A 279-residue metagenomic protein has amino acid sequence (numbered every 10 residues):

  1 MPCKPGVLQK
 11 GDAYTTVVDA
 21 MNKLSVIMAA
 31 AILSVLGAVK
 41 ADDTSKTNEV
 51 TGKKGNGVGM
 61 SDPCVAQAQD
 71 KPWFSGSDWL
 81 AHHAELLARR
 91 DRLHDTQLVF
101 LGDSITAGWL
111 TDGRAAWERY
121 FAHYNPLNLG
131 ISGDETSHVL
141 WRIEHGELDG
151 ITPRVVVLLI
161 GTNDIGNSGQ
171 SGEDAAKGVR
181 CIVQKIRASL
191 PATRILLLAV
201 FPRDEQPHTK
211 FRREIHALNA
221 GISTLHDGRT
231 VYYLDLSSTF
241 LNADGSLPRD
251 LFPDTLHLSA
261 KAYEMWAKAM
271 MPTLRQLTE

Functional and structural regions predicted by a protein language model:
C3, V7-L101, I105-A115, R119 (+1 more regions): N-terminal secretory targeting modules
V58-C64, A68-Q69, G76-D78, V179 (+3 more regions): Mature catalytic domains of secreted/periplasmic carbohydrate-active enzymes
A84-V99, L140-D149, Q184-A188: Short amphipathic alpha-helices and their capping/turn segments at secondary-structure boundaries
D95-Q97, H123-N125, T152-V155, L190-R194 (+1 more regions): Loop/turn elements at helix/coil->beta-strand transitions in domains of secreted/extracellular proteins
F100, D134, H138, D174-C181 (+6 more regions): Extracytoplasmic/secreted proteins, especially bacterial periplasmic and envelope-associated proteins
A107-A122, T136-R180, K185, L196 (+1 more regions): Oxyanion-hole/transition-state-stabilizing segment in secreted/luminal serine hydrolases and related acyltransferases
N125-G133: A short beta-strand-loop structural module common to alpha/beta enzyme folds
P202-E279: Catalytic His-Asp segment of secreted/periplasmic serine-dependent ester chemistry enzymes
